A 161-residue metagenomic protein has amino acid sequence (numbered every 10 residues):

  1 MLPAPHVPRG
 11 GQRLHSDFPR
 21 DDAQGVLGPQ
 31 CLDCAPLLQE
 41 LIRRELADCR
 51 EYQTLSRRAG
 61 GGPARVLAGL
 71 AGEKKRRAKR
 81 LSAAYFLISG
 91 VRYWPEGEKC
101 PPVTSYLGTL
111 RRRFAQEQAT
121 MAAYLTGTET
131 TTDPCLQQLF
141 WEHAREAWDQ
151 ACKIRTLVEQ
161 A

Functional and structural regions predicted by a protein language model:
M1-A161: Non-heme di-metal
